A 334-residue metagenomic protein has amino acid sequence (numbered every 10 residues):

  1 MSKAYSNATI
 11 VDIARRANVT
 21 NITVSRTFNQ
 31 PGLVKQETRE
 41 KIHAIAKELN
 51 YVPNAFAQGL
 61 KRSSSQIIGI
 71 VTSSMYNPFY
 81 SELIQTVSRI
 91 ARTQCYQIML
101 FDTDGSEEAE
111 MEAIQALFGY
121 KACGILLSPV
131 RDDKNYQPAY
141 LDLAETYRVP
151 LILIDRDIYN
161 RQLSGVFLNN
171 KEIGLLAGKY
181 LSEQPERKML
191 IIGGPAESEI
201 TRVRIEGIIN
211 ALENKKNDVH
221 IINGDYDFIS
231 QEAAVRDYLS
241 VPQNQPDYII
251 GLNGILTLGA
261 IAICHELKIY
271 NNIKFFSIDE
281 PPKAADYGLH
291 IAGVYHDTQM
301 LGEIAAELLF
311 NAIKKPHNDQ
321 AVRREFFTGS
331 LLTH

Functional and structural regions predicted by a protein language model:
M1-S64: N-terminal helix-turn-helix DNA-binding module of bacterial transcription factors
M1-Y5, S63-K179, Y238-S240, N244: Alpha-helical recognition/docking segments in bacterial nutrient-uptake and carbohydrate-utilization systems
I10, I42, V87, Y140 (+3 more regions): Aromatic/hydrophobic pocket-lining residues that form π-stacking "cages" and hydrophobic walls in ligand
R16, N21-R26, L60-Y76, L126 (+1 more regions): Short beta-strand segments enriched in small/hydrophobic residues
S73-E82, L100-A109, R131, G165-L176 (+5 more regions): Hinge/beta->alpha junction and helix N-cap segments in small-molecule ligand-binding domains
T93-Q94, Y147, L212-V219, P242-N244 (+1 more regions): Short helix-capping segments at alpha-helix termini
S240-H334: Flexible loop/turn connectors
